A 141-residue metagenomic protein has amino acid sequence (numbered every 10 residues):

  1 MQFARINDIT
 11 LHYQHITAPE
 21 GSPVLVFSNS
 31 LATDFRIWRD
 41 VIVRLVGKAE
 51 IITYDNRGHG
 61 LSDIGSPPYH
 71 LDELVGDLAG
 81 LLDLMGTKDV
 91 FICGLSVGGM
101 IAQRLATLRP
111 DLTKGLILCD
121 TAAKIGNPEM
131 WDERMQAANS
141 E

Functional and structural regions predicted by a protein language model:
I6-D8, E20-G21, G47, D83-D89 (+1 more regions): Active-site acidic short loop of glycosyltransferases
D8-P67: Conserved HGGG/HGGXW glycine-rich cap/lid loop of the alpha/beta-hydrolase fold
N29-L31, V90, G94-G99: Conserved alpha/beta-hydrolase "nucleophile elbow" surrounding the catalytic nucleophile
D40-V43, G47, G80, T107-D111 (+1 more regions): Short, well-ordered alpha-helices that flank and scaffold nucleotide-derived cofactor binding pockets
I52-Y54, L95, C119: The conserved SAM/SAH-binding core of class I Rossmann-like methyltransferase domains, concentrating on the hydrophobic
D55, F91, K114-I117: Residue in the alpha/beta-hydrolase core beta-strand immediately N-terminal to the catalytic nucleophile
D72-V90: Conserved acidic catalytic loop of the alpha/beta-hydrolase fold
M100-L108, L112-E141: Flexible "cap/lid" loop of the alpha/beta hydrolase fold
